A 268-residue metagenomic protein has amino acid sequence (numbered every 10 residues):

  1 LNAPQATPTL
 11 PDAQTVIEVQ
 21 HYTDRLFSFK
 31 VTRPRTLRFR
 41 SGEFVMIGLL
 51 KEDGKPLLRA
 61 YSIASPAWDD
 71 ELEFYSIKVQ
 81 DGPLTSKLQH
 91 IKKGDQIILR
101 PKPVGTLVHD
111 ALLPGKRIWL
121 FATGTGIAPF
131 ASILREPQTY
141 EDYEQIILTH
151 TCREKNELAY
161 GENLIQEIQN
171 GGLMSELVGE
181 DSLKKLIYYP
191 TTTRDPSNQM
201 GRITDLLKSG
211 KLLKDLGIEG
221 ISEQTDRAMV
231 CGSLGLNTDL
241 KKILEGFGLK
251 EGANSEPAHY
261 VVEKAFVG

Functional and structural regions predicted by a protein language model:
N2-D95: Ferredoxin-reductase
A6-D12, T149, N156-G268: Reductase modules of NAD(P)H-dependent flavoproteins
P103-L113: A short, basic/flexible loop-to-alpha-helix module at the beginning of a structural domain
L112-R117, E223-Q224: Short helix-loop-beta connector
G115, Y140-E144: Conserved S-adenosyl-L-methionine
I118-F121, M229: Conserved beta-strand elements of the Class I
T123-A128: Ser/Thr-glycine-rich phosphate-binding loops at phosphate-binding pockets of nucleotides, nucleotide cofactors
P129-T139: Histidine-anchored nucleotide/phosphate-binding helix
